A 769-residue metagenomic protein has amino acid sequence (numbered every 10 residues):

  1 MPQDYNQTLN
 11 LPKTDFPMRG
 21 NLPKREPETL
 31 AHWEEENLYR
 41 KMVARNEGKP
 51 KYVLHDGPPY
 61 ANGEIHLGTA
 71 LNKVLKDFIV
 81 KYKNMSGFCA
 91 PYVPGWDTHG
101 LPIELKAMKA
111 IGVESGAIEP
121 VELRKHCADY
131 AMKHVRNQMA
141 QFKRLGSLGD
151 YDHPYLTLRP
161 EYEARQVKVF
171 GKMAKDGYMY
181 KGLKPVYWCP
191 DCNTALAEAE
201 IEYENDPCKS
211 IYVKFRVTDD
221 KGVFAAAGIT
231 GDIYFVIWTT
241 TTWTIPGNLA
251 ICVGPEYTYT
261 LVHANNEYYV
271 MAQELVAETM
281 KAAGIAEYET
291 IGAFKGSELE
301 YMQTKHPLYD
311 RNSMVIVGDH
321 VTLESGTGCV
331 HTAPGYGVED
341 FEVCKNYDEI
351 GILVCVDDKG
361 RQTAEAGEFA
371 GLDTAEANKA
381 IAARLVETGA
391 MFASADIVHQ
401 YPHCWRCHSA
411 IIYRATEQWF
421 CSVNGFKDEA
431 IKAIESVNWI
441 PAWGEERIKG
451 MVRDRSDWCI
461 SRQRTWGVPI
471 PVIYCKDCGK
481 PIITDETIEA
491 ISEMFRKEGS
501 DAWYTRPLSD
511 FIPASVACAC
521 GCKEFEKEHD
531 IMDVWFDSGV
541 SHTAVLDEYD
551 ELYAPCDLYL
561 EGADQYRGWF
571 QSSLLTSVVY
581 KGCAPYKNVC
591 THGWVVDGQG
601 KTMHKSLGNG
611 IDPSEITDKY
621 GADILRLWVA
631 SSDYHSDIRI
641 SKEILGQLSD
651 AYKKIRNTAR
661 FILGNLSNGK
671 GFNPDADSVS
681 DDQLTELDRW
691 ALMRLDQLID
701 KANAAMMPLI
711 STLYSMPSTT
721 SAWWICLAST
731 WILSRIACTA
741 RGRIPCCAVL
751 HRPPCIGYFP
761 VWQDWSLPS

Functional and structural regions predicted by a protein language model:
P2, K81-C89, A110-P120, A140 (+15 more regions): Secondary-structure transition/capping motifs at alpha-helix termini and the adjoining loop/turn into the next element
P2-D15, R19-L22, E28, H32-E36 (+11 more regions): Residue patterns forming the tRNA-binding/recognition surfaces of aminoacyl-tRNA synthetases and related DALR
A44-K106, Q166, I237-T244, I316-V343 (+4 more regions): N-terminal catalytic cores of NTP/NDP-binding nucleotidyl/phosphoryl-transfer enzymes
N46-K49, G57-P58, P91-E104, P154-Y162 (+3 more regions): Short, solvent-exposed turn/loop segments enriched in Gly/Ser/Thr/Pro and often Arg
D97, V186, P190, L196-E204 (+3 more regions): Acidic, turn-prone loop/beta-hairpin segments
P246, A250, Y257-C329, V338 (+1 more regions): Protease-associated
L308-I316, E526-A554, K587, W724 (+1 more regions): Active-site-adjacent "gating/activation" loops or surface patches in catalytic cores
I397, M451-R455, S461, T465-I473 (+6 more regions): Catalytic cores of enzymes that engage adenine nucleotides and/or redox cofactors via long glycine-rich, Lys/Arg/His
